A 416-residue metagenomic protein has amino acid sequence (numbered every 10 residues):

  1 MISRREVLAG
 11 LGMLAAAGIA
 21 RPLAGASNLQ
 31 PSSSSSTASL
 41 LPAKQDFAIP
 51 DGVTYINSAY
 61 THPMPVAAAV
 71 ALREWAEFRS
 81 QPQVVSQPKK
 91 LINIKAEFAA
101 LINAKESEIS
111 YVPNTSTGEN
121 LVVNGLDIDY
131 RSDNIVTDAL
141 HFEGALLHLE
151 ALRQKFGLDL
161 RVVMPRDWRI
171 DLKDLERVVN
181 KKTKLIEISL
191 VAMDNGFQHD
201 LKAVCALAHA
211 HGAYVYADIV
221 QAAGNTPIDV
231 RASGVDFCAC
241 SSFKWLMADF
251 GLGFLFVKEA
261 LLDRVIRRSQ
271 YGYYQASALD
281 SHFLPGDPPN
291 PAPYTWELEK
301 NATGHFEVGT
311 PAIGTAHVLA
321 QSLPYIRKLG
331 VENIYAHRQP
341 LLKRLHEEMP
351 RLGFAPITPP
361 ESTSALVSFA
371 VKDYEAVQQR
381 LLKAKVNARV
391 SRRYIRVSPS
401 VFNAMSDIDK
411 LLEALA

Functional and structural regions predicted by a protein language model:
M1-I2: N-terminal secretory signal peptides
R5: Residues within the helices of the helix-turn-helix
L8-A416: Pyridoxal 5′-phosphate
